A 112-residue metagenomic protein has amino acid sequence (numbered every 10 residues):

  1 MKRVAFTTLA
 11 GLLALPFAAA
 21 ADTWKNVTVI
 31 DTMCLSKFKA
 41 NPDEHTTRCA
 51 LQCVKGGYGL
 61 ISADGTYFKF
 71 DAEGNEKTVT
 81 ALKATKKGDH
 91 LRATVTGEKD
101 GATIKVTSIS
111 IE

Functional and structural regions predicted by a protein language model:
M1-V4: Positively charged n-region of N-terminal signal peptides that target proteins for export
T7-P16: Bacterial N-terminal signal peptides
D22-Y58, G97: Structural detector for short beta-strands of small beta-barrel domains
K25-V27, G88-I104: Flexible glycine-rich surface loops and low-complexity tracts that mediate binding to linear polymers
D31-T32, D71-K77, I111-E112: A short, sequence-level motif marking secondary-structure junctions
G59-S62, S110: Short, acidic/hydrophobic/Gly-rich beta-strand patch recurrent on exposed beta strands that often constitutes part
E76-T94: Short nucleic-acid-contacting surface segments enriched for D/E, G, S/T with interspersed K/R
T103-I111: Short, low-complexity, Pro/Ser/Thr/Gly-rich segments in the mature regions of secreted, periplasmic
